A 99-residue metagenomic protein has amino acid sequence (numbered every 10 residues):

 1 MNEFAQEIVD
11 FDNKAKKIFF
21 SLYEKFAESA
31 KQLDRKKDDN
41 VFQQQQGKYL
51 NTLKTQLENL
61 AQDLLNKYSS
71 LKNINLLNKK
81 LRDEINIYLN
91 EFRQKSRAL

Functional and structural regions predicted by a protein language model:
M1-K37: Short terminal alpha-helical segments
Q6, N13, K25-E28, Q44 (+4 more regions): Intrinsically disordered, low-complexity regions enriched in small/polar residues
V9, N13-K16, F20, G47 (+3 more regions): Generic structural signal for well-ordered, non-transmembrane alpha-helical segments in soluble/cytosolic regions
F19, Y23-F26, A30, D34 (+3 more regions): Long, hydrophobic, amphipathic alpha-helical segments used as structural scaffolds
D39-K79: Acidic, low-complexity, intrinsically disordered interaction modules
S69-L99: Amphipathic alpha-helical binding modules
